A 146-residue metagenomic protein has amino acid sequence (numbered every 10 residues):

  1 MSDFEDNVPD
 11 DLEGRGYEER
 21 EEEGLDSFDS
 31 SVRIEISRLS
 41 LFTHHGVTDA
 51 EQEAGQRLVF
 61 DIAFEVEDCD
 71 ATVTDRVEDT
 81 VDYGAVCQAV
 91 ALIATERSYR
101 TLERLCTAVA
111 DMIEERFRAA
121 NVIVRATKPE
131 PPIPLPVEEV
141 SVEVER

Functional and structural regions predicted by a protein language model:
S2-R146: N-terminal, polar/charged subdomain of small-to-medium soluble alpha/beta proteins
